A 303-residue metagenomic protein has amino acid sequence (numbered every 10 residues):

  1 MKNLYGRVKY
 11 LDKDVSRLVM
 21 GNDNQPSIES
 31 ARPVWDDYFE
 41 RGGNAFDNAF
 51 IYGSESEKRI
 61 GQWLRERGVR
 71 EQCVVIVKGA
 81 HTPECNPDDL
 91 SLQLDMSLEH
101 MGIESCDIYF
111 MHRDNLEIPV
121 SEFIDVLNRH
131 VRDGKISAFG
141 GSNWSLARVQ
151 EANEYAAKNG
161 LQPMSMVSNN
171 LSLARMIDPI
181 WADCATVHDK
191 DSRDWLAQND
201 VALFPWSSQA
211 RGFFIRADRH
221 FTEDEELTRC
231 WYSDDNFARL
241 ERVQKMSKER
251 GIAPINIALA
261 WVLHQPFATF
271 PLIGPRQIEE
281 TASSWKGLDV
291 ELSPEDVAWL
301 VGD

Functional and structural regions predicted by a protein language model:
M1-C73, R132: N-terminal binding-site loop/beta-alpha segment at the start of enzyme catalytic domains that lines or forms
N3-L11, I60-R67, Q93-E99, N153-A157 (+1 more regions): Short amphipathic alpha-helices and their capping/turn segments at secondary-structure boundaries
S16-M20, F46-N48, V75-V77, C106-M111 (+4 more regions): Hydrophobic faces of well-ordered beta-strands that scaffold small-molecule active sites in alpha/beta enzyme cores
N24-E29, A49-K58, T82-D88, N115-P119 (+2 more regions): Acidic-and-aromatic substrate-binding clefts and catalytic sites of carbohydrate-active enzymes
P26-Y38, C85-M101, Q150-E154: Short, acidic/polar
R67-D88, H112-R113: Structural motif corresponding to the early beta-alpha repeats
L98-P119: Active-site groove signature of glycoside hydrolases
P119-D303: Beta/alpha (TIM)-barrel catalytic core signal, keyed to glycine-rich beta->alpha loops juxtaposed to Asp/Glu that bind
